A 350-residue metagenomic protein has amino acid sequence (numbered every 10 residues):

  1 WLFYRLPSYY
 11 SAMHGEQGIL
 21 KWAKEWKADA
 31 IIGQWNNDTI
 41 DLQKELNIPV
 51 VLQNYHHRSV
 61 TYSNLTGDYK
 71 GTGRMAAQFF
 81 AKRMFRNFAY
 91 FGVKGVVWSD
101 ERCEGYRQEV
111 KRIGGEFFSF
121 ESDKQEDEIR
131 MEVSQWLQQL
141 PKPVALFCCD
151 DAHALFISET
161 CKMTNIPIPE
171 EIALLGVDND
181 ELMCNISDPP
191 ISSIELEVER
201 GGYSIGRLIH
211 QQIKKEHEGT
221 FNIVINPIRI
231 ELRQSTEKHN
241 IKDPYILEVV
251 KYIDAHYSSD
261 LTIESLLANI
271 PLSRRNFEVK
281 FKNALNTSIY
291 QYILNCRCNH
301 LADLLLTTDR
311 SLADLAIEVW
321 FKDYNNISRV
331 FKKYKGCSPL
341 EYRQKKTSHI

Functional and structural regions predicted by a protein language model:
W1-A30, N37-R274, E278-V279, N283 (+7 more regions): Bacterial carbohydrate/catabolite-sensing allosteric modules
I327: Binding-interface segments
